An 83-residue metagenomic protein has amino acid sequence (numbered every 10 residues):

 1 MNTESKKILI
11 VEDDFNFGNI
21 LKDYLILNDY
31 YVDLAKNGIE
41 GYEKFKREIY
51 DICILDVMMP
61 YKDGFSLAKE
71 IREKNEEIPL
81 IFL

Functional and structural regions predicted by a protein language model:
M1-K7: Non-catalytic signal-transmission and effector/linker regions of two-component phosphorelay proteins
E12: Conserved acidic carboxylate
F15-D33: Two-component/phosphorelay signaling modules centered on CheY-like receiver
N37-E40, D63-S66: Acidic catalytic/metal-coordinating carboxylates
I49-D51, N75-P79: His-Asp phosphorelay/catalytic-motif detector in bacterial-type signaling
D56: Active-site residues of response regulator receiver
P60: The feature encodes the CheY-like receiver
